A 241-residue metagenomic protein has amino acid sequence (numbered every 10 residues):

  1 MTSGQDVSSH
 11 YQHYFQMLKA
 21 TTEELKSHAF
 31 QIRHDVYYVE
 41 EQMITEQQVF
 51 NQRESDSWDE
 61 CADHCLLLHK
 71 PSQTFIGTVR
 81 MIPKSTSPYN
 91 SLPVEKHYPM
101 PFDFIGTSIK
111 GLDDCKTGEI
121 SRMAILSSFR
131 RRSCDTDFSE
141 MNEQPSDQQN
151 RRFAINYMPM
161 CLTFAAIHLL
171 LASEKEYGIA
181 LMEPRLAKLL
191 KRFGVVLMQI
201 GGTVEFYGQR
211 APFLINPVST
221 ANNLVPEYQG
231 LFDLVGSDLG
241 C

Functional and structural regions predicted by a protein language model:
S3-R53, E60, H64-F75, R80-S85: Short amphipathic alpha-helix that is part of the acyltransferase structural core
L25, L186, T220: Short phosphate-engaging motifs
Q47-R53, W58-H64, L92-S108: Short acidic (Asp/Glu) patches
A62-L66, M81, K110-D114, A124-L126 (+1 more regions): A general structural signal for short secondary-structure boundary/capping elements
I76-L92, R151, F213-P226, C241: Hydrophobic transmembrane alpha-helix bundles
T86-L197, G201-L214: Acyl-donor binding region in acyl/amide transferases
V196-C241: Charge-rich, low-complexity intrinsically disordered segments
